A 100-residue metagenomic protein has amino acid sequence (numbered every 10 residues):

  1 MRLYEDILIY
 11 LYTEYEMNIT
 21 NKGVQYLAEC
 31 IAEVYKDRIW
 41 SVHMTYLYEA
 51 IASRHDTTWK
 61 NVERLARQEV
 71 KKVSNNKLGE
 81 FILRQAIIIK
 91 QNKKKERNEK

Functional and structural regions predicted by a protein language model:
L3-Y15, I19-Q25, E29-I31, K36-K100: Basic, alpha-helical nucleic-acid-binding regions used in initiation and control of genome expression
